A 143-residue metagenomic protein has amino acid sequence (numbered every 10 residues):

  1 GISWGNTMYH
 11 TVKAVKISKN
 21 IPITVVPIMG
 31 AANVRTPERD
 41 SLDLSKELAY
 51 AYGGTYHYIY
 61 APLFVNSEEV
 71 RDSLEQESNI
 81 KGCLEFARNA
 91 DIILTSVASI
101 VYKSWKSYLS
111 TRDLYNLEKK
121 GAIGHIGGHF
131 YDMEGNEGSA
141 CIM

Functional and structural regions predicted by a protein language model:
G1-P27: Helix-turn-helix/homeodomain-like alpha-helical modules used for DNA recognition and transcription-factor dimerization
W4, V97, E134: Short glycine-rich loop/turn motifs that provide flexible caps or phosphate-binding loops at active sites
N6-T7, A98-Y102: Short glycine-rich anion-binding loops that position phosphate/pyrophosphate groups of nucleotides and phosphorylated
T11, K103-S104: Glycine/Thr-rich phosphate-binding loops of Rossmann-like dinucleotide-binding domains
S18-I100, S110, L114, G121: Ligand-binding beta-strand-loop-alpha-helix segment within the catalytic cores of soluble metabolic enzymes
S73, H125, H129-F130, C141-I142: Residue-level preference for alpha-helix termini and adjacent loops
G82, S139-M143: A short, acidic, amphipathic alpha-helical segment used as a generic capping/interface helix at domain edges
K106-G135: Gly/Ser/Thr-rich active-site loops/lids in small-molecule metabolic enzymes that frequently grip phosphoryl groups
